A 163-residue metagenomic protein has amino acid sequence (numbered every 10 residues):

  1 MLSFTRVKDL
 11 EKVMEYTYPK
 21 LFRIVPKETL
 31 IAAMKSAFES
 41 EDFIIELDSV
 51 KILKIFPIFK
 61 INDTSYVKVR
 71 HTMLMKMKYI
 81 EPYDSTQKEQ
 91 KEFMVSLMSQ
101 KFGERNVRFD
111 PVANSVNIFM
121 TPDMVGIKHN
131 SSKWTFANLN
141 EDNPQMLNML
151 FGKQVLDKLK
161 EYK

Functional and structural regions predicted by a protein language model:
M1-K8: Short, aromatic-enriched amphipathic alpha-helices that serve as compact interaction elements
S3, A32-A33, A37, A113 (+1 more regions): A sequence-composition feature that detects small, non-aromatic residues
E11-Y66, R70-H71, M77-Y79: Short solvent-exposed beta->alpha transition segments
F59-K163: Exposed beta-sheet edge and beta->alpha loop/turn motif
